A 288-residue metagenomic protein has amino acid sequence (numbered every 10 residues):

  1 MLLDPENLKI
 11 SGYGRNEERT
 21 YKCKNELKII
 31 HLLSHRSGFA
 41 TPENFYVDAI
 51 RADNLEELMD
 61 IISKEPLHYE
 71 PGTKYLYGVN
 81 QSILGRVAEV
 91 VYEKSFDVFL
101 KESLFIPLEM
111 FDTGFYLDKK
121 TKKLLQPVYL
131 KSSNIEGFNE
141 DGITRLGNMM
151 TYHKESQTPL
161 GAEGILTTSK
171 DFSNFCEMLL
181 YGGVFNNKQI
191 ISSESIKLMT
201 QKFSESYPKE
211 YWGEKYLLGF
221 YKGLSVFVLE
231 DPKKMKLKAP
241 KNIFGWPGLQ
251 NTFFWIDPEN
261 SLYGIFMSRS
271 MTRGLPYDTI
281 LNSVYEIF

Functional and structural regions predicted by a protein language model:
L3-K238: Short, surface-exposed loop or secondary-structure junction motifs that flank catalytic or metal-binding residues
V87, W255-I256: Hydrophobic beta-strand positions
Y181, P258-E259, Y263, N282-F288: Terminal-appendage/accessory-domain detector
G245: Short, structured beta-strand/loop micro-motifs enriched in basic residues and often containing a Trp
G248-Q250: Short, small/polar residue-rich loop motifs at catalytic or cofactor-binding pockets
F254-W255, S261-S270: Short, well-ordered beta-strand elements
S270-F288: Generic C-terminus detector
